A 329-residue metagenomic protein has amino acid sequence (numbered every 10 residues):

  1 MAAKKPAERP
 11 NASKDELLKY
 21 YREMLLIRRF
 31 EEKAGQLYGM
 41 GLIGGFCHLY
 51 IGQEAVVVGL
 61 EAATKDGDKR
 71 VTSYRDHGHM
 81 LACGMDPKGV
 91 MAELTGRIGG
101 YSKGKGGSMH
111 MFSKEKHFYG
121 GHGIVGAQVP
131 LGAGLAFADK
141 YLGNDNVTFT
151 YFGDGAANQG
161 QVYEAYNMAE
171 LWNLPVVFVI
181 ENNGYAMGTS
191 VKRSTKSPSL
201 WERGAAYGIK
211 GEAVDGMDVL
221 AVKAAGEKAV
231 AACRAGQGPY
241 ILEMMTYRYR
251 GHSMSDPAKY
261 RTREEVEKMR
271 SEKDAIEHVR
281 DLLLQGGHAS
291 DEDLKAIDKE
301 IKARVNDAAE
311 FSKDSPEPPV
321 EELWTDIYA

Functional and structural regions predicted by a protein language model:
M1-V56, M254-A329: Conserved acidic/glycine
E32-G35, M40-W172, S190-K196, W201 (+1 more regions): Cofactor-binding active-site loop characterized by glycine-rich and histidine/acidic residues
Y74, M244-T246, I327: A general secondary-structure junction signal
M80-A82, G188, H252, E322: Short acidic, gly/pro-rich beta-turn/loop elements at beta-sheet edges and active-site/ligand-binding grooves
H117-D314: Glycine-rich ThDP/TPP pyrophosphate-binding loop and its adjacent helix/strand module within ThDP-dependent enzymes
